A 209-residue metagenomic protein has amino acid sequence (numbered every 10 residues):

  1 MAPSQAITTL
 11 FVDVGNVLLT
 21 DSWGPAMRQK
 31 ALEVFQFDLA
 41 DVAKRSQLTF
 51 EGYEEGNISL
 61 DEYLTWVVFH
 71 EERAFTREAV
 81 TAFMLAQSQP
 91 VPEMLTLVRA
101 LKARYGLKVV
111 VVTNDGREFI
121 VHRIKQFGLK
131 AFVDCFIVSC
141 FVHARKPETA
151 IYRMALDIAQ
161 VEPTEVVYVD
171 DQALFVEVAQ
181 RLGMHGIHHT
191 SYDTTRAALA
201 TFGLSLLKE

Functional and structural regions predicted by a protein language model:
M1-V12, G116-R117, V121-E209: Asp-based, Mg2+/Mn2+-dependent phosphohydrolase catalytic module
A2-R45, L182: Active-site neighborhood of HAD-like aspartate-dependent phosphohydrolases
A6, F69, E78-V110, V121 (+1 more regions): Short, acidic loop-to-helix structural element flanking the phosphoryl-transfer center in phosphate-processing enzymes
D13-N16, G56, L101, V111 (+2 more regions): Generic structural signal for small/hydrophobic residues in well-ordered secondary structure, especially within
A26-K30, L48, E62, W66 (+7 more regions): Alpha-helical elements of Rossmann-like donor-binding domains used by nucleotide-donor carbohydrate transfer enzymes
F35-R45, E72-A82, L204-E209: Short, surface-exposed acidic
E51-T81: A metal-dependent, Asp-based hydrolase signature
